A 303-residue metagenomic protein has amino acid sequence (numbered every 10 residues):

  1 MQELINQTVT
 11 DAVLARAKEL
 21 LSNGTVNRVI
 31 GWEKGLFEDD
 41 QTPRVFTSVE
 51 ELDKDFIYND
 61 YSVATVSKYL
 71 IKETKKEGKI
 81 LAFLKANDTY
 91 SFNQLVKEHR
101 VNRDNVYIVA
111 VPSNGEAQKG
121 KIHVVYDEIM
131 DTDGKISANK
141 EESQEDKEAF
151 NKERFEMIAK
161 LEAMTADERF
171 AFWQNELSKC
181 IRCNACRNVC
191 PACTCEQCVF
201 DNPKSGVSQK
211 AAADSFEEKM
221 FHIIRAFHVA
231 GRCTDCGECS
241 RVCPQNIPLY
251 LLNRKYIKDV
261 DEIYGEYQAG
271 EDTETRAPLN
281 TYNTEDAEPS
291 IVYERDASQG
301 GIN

Functional and structural regions predicted by a protein language model:
M1-L177, P191: Iron-sulfur-associated redox domains of electron-transfer enzymes in respiratory and anaerobic energy metabolism
D88, C186, P248-L249: Helix N-cap / loop-to-helix initiation motif
Y90, N188, R241: Short alpha-helical basic/polar micro-motif
M157-L177, C195-N303: Ferredoxin-type iron-sulfur electron-transfer modules in oxidoreductases and energy-metabolism complexes
S178-C198: Extended mid-to-C-terminal alpha-helical interaction segments
